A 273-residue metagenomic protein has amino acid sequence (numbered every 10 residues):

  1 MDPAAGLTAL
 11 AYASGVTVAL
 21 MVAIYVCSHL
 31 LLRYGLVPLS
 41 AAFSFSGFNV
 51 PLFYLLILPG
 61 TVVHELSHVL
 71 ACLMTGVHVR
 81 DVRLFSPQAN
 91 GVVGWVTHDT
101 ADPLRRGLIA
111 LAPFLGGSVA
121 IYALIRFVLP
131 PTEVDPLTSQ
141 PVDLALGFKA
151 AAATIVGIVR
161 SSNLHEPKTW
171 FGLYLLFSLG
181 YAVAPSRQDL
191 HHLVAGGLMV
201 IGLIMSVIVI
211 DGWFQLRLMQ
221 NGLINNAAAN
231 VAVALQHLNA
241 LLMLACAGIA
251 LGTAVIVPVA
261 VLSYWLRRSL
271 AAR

Functional and structural regions predicted by a protein language model:
D2-V37, A89-L270: Metalloprotease/metallohydrolase-associated module, dominated by Zn2+-dependent proteases
L32-D102: Small-residue-rich helix-interface/hinge motifs
R273: Active-site glycine/GP-rich loop and adjacent strand/helix microenvironment that borders small-molecule binding pockets
